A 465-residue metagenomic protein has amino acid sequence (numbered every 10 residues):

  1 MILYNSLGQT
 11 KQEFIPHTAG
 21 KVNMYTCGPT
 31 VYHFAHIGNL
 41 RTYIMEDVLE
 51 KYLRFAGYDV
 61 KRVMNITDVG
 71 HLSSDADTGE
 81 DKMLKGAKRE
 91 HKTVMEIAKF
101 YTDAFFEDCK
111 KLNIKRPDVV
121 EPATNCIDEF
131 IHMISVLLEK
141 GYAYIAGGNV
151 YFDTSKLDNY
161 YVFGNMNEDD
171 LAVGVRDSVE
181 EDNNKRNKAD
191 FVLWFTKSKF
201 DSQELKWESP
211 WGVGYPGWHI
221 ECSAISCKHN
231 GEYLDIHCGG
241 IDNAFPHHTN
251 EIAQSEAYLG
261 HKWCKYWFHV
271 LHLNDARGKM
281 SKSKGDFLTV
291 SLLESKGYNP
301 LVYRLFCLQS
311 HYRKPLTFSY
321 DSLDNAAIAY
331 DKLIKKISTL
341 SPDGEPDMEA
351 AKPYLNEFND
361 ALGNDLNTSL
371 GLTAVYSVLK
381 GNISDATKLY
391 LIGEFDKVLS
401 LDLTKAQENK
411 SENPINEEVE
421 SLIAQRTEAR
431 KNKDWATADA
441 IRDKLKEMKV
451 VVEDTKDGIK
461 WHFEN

Functional and structural regions predicted by a protein language model:
M1-Y32, D47, E107, I127-T339: Alpha-helical recognition segments enriched in aromatics with Gly/Pro capping that present substrate-recognition
G8, H17-N113, D454-W461: N-terminal, positively charged nucleic-acid-binding surface of large information/translation enzymes
R54, L138, K446: Anion (oxyanion) recognition and catalysis
G57-V60, K111-D118, A143-Y144, Y233 (+1 more regions): Surface-exposed helix-capping loop/turn segments at secondary-structure junctions
D59-K61, G141-G147, N382, V451-E453: Short, well-structured beta-strand/strand-turn elements
V63-V69, A98-F105, K115-F130, G148-L157: Short, glycine/charge-rich beta-strand/loop segments that flank catalytic centers and engage negatively charged groups
K92-E96, F106-H132, Y142, A244 (+6 more regions): Non-catalytic interaction-recognition regions
K279-K282, D286-N465: Structural preference for alpha-helix termini/caps and helix-kink/transition segments
